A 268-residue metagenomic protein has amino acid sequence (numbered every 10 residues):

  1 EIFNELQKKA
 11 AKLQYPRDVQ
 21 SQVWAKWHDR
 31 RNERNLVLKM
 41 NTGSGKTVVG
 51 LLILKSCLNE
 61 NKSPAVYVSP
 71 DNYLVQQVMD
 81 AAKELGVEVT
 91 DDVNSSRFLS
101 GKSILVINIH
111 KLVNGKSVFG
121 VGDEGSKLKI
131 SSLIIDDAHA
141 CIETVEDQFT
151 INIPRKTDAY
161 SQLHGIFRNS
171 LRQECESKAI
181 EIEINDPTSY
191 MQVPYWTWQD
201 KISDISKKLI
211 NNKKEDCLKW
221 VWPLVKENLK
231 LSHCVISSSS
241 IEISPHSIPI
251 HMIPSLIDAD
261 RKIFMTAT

Functional and structural regions predicted by a protein language model:
E1-K39: Conserved pre-motif I regulatory segment
E5, S21-Q22, N35-N41, S126-S132 (+1 more regions): Conserved coupling segment at the C-terminus of the helicase ATP-binding
K12-Y15, N41-G45, E84-V87, S238-S244: Short, flexible loop segments at the rims of nucleotide/cofactor-binding pockets, characterized by
P16, Y67-V68, L105: Conserved SAM-binding loop
R31-L38, S63-P64, S103, D260-R261: Pre-Walker A (Motif I) flank of P-loop NTPase domains
T47-V87, K111-N114, T268: Conserved Walker A/P-loop ATP-binding site and its immediately adjacent core in helicase/helicase-like ATPase domains
V49, I53, L74-L85, L105-N108 (+5 more regions): Alpha-helical scaffold elements adjacent to nucleotide-binding pockets in ATP/GTP-utilizing enzyme cores
V75-E124: Inter-Walker segment of RecA-like/P-loop motor cores
